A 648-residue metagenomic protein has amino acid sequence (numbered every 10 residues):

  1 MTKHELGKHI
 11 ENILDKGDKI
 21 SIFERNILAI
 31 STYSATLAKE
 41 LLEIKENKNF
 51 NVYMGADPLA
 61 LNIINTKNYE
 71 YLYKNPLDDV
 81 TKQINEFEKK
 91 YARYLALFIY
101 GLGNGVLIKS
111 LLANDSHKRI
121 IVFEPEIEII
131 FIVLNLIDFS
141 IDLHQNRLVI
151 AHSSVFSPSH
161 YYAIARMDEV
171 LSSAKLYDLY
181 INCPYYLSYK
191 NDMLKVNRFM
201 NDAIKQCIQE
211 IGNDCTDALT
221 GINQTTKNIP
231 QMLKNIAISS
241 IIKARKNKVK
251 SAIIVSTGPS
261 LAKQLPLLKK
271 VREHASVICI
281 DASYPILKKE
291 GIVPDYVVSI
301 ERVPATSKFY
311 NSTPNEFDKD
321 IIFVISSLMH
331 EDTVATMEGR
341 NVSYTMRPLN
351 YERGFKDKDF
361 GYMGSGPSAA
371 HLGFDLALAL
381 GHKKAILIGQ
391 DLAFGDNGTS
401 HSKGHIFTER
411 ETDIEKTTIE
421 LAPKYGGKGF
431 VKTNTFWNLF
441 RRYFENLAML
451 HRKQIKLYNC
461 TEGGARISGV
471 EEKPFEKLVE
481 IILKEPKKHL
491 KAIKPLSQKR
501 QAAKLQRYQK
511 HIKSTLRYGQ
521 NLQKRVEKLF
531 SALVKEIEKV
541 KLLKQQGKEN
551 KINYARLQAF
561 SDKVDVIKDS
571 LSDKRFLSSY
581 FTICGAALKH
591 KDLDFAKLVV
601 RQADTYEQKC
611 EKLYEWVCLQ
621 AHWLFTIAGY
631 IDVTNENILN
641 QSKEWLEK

Functional and structural regions predicted by a protein language model:
M1-A252, P259-S276, P285-K289, Y296 (+4 more regions): N-terminal donor/sugar-recognition subdomains of glycan-related enzymes, prototypically the membrane-proximal stem
R93-L97, K250-I254, V298-I300, E352-Y362 (+1 more regions): Short, basic, glycine/proline-bearing loop/turn elements
E124, S283-Y284, G291-E301, A377-K403: Glycine-rich phosphate/pyrophosphate-binding loops and their adjacent beta-strand/loop elements at enzyme active sites
S256, I280, I300, V324-S326 (+3 more regions): Generic beta-strand/beta-sheet core signal
A275, S365-S368, H401: Long alpha-helical, hydrophobic tracts
V277-S283, V297, F323, A370-G373 (+1 more regions): Extended, hydrophobic alpha-helical segments in both membrane/secreted and soluble proteins
E331-L392: Active-site/ligand-binding-proximal alpha/beta "capping" segment
T399-L447: Phosphate-binding loop/pocket of nucleotide- and phosphate-handling active sites
